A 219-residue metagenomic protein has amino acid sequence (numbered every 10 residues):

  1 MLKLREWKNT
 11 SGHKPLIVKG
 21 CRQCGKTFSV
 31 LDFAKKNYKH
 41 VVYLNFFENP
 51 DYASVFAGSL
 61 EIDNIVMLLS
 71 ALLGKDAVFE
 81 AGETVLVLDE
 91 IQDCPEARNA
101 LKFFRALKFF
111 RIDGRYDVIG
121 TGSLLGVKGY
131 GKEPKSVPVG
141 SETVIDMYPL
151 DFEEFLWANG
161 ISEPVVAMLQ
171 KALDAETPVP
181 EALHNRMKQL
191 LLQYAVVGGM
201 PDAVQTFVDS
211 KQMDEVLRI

Functional and structural regions predicted by a protein language model:
M1-S11: Pre-Walker A adenine-sensing motif
K26: Conserved lysine of the Walker
S29, F33: Hydrophobic positions on the alpha1 helix immediately C-terminal to the Walker A/P-loop
E48-T84: Short glycine-rich substrate-engagement loop in P-loop NTPases that contacts/grips substrate
V87, D117-S123, D146, F155: Structural recognition of the conserved hydrophobic beta-strand(s) that form the central parallel beta-sheet of P-loop
R111-P134: Sensor-1/coupling segment of RecA-like P-loop NTPase cores
G126-E142, L156-I161: Short regulatory helix/loop adjacent to the ATP-binding pocket of P-loop NTPases
G160-I219: Interdomain hinge/linker elements that couple catalytic modules in large macromolecular machines
